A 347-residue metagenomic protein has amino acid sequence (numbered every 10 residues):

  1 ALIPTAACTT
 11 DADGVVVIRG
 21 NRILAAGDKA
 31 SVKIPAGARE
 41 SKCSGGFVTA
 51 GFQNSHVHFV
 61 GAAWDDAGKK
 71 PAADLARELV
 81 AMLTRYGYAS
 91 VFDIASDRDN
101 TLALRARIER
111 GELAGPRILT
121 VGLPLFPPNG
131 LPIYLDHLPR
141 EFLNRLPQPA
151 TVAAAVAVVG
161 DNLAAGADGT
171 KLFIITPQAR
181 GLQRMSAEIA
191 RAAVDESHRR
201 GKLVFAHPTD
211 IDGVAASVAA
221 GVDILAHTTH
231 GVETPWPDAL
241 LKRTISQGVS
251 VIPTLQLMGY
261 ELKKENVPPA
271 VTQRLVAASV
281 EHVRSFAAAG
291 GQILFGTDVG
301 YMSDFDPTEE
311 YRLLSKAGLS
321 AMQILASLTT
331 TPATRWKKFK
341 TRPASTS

Functional and structural regions predicted by a protein language model:
L2-V15, D28-S31, P235, S320-A326 (+1 more regions): Acidic, glycine-enriched loop/beta-strand segments at the rims of small-molecule binding/catalytic pockets
A7-T49: Histidine-rich, glycine-flanked metal-binding segment
K33-A73, R77, A81-T84, A89: Replace "His-x-His-based motif
G51-V57, V91-F92, I118-L123, T170-L172 (+4 more regions): Hydrophobic faces of well-ordered beta-strands that scaffold small-molecule active sites in alpha/beta enzyme cores
F59-D74, N129-P149, T176-R184, T229-P235 (+1 more regions): Acidic/histidine-rich helix-loop elements that form or flank divalent-metal/phosphate-binding sites at the catalytic
D66-A114, L146-D168: Alpha-helical scaffold segments that flank or form the walls of functional sites
A103, A154-T228, V232-V251, Q273-Q292: Histidine/acidic residue-rich metal-binding segments in metalloenzymes
R199, Q273-S347: His/Asp/Glu-enriched, well-ordered alpha-helical/loop segment that forms or immediately abuts the divalent-metal
